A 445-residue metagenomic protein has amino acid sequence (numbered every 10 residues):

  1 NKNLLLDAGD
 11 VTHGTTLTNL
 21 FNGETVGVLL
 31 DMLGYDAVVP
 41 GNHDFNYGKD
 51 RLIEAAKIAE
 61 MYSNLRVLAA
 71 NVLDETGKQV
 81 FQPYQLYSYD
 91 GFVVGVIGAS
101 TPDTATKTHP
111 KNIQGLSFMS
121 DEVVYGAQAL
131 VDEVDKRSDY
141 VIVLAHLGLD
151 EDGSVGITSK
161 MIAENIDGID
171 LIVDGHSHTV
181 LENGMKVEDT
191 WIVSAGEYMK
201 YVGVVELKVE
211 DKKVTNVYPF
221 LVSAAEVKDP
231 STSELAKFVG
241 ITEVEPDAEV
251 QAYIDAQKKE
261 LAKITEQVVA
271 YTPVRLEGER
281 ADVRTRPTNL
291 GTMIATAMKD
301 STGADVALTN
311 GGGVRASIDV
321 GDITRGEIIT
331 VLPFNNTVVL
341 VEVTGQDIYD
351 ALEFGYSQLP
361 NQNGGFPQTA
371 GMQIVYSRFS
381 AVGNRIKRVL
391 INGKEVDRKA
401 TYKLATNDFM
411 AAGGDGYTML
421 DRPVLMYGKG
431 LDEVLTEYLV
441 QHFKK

Functional and structural regions predicted by a protein language model:
N1-E234, V283-A297, A307, V338 (+4 more regions): Acidic, metal/ion-coordinating pockets
L6-T12, Q114-G115, S159-A163, E245-A256 (+2 more regions): Short, mixed-charge, low-aromatic patches
T16-A37, L144-D152, L235-A262, I329-V343 (+2 more regions): Short N-terminal signal/transit or membrane-insertion segments and the immediately adjacent low-complexity/disordered
N64-N71, E75, Q82-Y84, K186-T190 (+1 more regions): Feature captures C-terminal
S88, L207, V269, P273 (+1 more regions): Immediate post-signal peptide segment of exported/extracytoplasmic ligand-binding proteins
G91, T101, G196, V268-L276 (+3 more regions): Short, flexible loop/turn elements at secondary-structure junctions
A105-T106, V209-I323, A412-G414, D421 (+2 more regions): A short C-terminal boundary segment appended to hydrolase-like catalytic domains
